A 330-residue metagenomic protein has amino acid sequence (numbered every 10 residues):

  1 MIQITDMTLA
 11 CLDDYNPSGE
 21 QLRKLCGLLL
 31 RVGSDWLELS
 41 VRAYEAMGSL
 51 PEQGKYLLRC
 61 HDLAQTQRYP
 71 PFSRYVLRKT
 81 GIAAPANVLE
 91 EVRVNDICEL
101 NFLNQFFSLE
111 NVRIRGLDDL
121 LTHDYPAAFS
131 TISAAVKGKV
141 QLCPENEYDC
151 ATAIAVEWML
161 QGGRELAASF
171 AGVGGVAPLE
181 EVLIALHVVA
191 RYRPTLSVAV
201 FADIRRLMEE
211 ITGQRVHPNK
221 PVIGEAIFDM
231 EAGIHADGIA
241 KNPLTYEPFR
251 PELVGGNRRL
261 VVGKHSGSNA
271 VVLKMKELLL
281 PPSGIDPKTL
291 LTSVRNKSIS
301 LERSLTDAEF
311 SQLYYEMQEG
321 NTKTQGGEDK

Functional and structural regions predicted by a protein language model:
M1-E38, E45-L50: Conserved N-terminal beta1-alpha1 strand-loop-helix module at the mouth
M1-S18, A84-E91, A128-Q141: N-terminal small/glycine-rich loop or linker at the start of catalytic domains across soluble metabolic enzymes
Q3-I4, T8-A10, C26-L30, V198-K330: A mid-to-C-terminal "edge-of-domain" accessory segment
L9-P17, E45, E99, D118-H123 (+2 more regions): Short acidic, S/G/P-rich loop/turn micro-motifs used as interaction or catalytic elements
S18-C26, T66, D96-Q105, C150-V156: Short, acidic/polar
L30-H123: Active-site beta->alpha loop and helix N-cap motifs at the rims of alpha/beta catalytic domains
D35, R164-E165, P281: Residue-level detector of anion-binding/catalytic polar loops
L117-T245: Catalytic alpha/beta core domains of metabolic enzymes, predominantly
